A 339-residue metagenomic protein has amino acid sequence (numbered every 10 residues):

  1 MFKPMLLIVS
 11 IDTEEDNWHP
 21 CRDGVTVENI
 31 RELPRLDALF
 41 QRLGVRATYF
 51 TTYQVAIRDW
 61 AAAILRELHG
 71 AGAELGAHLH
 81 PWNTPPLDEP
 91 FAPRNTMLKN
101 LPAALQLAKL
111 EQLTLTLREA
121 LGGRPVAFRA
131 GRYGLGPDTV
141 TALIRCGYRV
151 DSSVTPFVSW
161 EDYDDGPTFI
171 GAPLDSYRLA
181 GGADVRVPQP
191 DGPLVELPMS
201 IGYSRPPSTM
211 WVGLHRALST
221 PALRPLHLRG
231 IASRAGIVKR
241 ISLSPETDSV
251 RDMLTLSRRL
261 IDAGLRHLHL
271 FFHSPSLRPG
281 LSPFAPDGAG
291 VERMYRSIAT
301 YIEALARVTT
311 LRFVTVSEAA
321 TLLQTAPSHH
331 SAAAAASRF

Functional and structural regions predicted by a protein language model:
F2-A71, E246-S249, L305: Active-site beta->alpha N-cap acidic-glycine motif
L6-S10, R46-T48, E74-G76, P125-A127 (+3 more regions): Structural preference for beta-strand elements that scaffold enzyme active sites
D12, F40, H78, F128 (+4 more regions): Conserved, mostly hydrophobic/aromatic
N17-G24, P86-N100, G280-P286: Surface-exposed, active-site-proximal loop segments in enzymatic domains
L33-D37, A62-R66, L107-L115, V140 (+2 more regions): Generic structural signal for well-ordered alpha-helices, preferentially at hydrophobic/aromatic core positions
F50-G134, I201-P206, F272-P275: Metal-dependent polysaccharide deacetylase catalytic core of the NodB/CE4 family, i.e., the active-site-bearing domain
A130-A263: Active-site-adjacent pocket scaffolds in enzyme catalytic domains
T220-F339: C-terminal domain-boundary segment and adjacent tail
